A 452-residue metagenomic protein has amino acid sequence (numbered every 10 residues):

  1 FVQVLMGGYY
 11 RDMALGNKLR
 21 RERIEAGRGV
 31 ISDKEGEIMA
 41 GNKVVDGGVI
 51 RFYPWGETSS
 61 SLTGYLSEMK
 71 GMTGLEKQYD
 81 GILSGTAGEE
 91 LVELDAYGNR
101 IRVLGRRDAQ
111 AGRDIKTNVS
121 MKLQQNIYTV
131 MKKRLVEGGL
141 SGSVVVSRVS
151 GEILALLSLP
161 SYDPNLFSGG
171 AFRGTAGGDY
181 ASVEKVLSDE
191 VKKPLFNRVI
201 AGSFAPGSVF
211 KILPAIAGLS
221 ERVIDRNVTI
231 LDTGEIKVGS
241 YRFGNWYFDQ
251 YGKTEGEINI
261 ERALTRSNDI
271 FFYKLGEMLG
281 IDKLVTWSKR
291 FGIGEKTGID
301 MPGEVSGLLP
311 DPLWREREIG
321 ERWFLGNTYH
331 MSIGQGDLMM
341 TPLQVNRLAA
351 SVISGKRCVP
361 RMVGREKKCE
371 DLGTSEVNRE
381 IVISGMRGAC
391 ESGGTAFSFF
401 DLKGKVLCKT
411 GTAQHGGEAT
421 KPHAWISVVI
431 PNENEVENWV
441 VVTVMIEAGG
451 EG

Functional and structural regions predicted by a protein language model:
F1-A181, E190-F204, D225-L231, D282-R290 (+3 more regions): Periplasmic/cell-envelope proteins involved in peptidoglycan metabolism and beta-lactam response
D95-R102, R148-S208, L213-G450: Beta-lactam-recognizing serine transpeptidase/beta-lactamase-like catalytic domain environment
